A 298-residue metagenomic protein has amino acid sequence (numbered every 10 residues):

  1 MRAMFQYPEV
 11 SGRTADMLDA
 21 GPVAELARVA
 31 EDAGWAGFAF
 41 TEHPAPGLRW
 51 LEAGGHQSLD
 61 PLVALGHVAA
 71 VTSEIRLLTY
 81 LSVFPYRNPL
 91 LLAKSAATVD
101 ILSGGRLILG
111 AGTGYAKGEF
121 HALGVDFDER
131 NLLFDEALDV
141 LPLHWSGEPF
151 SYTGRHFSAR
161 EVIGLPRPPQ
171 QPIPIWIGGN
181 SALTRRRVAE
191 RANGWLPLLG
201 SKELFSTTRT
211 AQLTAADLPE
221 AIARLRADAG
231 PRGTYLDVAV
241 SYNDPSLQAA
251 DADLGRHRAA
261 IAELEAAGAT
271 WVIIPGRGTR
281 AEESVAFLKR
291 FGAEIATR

Functional and structural regions predicted by a protein language model:
M1-R298: Active-site-adjacent structural elements that line small-molecule/cofactor binding pockets in enzymes
